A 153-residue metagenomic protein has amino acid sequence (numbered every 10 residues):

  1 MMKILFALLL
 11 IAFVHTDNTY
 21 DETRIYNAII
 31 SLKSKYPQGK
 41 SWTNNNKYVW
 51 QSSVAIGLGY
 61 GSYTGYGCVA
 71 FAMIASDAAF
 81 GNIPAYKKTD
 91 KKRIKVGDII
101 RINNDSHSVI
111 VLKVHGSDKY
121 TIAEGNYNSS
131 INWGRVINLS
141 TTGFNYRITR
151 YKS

Functional and structural regions predicted by a protein language model:
I4-F13: Sec-dependent N-terminal signal peptides
A7, A28, P37-G39, L139 (+1 more regions): General helical structural elements
H15-A79: N-terminal capping segments
Y20, L112-S153: Aromatic- and glycine-rich peptidoglycan recognition patches
M73, D77-N132: ...with weaker cross-activation on analogous glycine-rich loops/strands in unrelated enzymes
